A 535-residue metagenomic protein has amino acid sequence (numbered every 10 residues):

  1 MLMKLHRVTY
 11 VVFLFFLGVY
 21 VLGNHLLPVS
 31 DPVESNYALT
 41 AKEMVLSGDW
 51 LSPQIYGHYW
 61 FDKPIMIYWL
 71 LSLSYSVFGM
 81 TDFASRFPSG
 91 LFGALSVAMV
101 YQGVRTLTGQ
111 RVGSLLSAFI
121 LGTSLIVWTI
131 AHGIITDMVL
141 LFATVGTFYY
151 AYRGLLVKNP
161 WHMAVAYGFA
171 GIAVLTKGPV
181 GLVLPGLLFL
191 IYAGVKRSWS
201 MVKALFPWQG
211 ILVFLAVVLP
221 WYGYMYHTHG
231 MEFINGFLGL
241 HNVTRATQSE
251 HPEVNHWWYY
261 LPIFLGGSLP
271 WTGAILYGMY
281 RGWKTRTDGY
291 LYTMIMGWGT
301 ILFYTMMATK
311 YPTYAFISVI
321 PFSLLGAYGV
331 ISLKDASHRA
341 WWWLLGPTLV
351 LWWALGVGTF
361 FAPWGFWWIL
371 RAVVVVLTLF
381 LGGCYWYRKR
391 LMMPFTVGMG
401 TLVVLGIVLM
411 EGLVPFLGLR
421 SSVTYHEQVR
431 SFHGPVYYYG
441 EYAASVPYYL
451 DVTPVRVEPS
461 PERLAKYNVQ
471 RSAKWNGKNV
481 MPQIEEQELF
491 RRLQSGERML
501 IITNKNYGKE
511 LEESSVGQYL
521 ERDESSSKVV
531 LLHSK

Functional and structural regions predicted by a protein language model:
M1-A340: Membrane-integral, polyisoprenol-dependent glycosyltransferases of the GT-C/oligosaccharyltransferase superfamily
A164, G278-K535: Membrane-embedded architecture of ER/inner-membrane glycosylation machinery
